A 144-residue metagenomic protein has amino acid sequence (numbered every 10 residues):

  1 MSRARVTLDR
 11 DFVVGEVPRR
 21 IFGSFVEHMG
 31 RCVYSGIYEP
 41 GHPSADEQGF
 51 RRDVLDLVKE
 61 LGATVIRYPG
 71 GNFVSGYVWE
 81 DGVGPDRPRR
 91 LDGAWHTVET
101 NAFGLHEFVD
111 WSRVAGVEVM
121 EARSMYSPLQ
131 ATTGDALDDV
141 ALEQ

Functional and structural regions predicted by a protein language model:
M1-Q144: Non-catalytic accessory regions flanking glycosidase/transglycosidase catalytic cores in CAZymes
